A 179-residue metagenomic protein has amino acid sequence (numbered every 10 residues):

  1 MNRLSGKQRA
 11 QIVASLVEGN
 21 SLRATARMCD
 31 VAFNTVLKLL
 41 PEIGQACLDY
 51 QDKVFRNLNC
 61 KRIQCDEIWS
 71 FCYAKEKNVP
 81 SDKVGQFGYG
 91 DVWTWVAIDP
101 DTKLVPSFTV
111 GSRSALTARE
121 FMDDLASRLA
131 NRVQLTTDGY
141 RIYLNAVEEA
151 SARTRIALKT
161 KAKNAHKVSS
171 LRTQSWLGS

Functional and structural regions predicted by a protein language model:
M1-S179: Residue-level recognition of single "structural anchor" positions that define or cap local secondary structure
